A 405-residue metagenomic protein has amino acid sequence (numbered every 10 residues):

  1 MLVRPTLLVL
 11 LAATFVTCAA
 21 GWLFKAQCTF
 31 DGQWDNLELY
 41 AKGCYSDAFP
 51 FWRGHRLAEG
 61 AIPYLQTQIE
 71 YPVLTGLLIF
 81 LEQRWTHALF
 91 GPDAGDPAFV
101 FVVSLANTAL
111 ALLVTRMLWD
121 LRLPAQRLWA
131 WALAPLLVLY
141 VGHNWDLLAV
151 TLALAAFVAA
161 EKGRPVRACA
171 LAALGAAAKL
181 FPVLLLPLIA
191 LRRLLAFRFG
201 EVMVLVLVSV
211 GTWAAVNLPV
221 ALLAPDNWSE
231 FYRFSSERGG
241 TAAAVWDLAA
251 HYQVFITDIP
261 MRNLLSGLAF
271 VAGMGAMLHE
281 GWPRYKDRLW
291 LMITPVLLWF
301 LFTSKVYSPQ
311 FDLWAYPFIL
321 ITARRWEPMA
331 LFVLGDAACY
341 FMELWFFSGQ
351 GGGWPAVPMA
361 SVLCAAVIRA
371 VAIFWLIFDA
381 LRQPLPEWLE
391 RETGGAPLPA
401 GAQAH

Functional and structural regions predicted by a protein language model:
M1-P124: TM-lumen/periplasm interface segments of multi-pass membrane proteins, especially the first transmembrane helix
F99, V103, L112, G239-T303 (+1 more regions): Aromatic/glycine/proline-enriched transmembrane-helix motif characteristic of membrane-embedded glycan-assembly enzymes
T115-A134, R167, K286-D287: Transmembrane-helix signature of polytopic, membrane-embedded enzymes that assemble or transfer cell-envelope glycans
L136, A149-P165: Specific aromatic-rich, kink-prone transmembrane helix
V141-A149: Short acidic/glycine- and proline-prone juxtamembrane loop motifs at membrane-interface regions of multi-pass membrane
A159-L174, I293-P295: Short hydrophobic alpha-helices at membrane interfaces in multi-pass membrane enzymes
L184-G211, L222: Perimembrane helix-loop-helix junctions
M329-H405: Aromatic-enriched
